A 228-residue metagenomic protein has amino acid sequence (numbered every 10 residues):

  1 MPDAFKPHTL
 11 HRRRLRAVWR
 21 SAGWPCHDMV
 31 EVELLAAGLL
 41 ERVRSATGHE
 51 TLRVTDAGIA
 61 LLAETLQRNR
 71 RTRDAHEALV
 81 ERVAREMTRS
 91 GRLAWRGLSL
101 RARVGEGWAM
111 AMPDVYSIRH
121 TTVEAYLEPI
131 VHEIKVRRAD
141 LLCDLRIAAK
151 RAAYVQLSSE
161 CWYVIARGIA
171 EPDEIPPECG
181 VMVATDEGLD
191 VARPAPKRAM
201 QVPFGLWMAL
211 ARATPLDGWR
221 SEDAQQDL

Functional and structural regions predicted by a protein language model:
M1-H11, A17-V30, A36-G38, R42-A46 (+4 more regions): Non-catalytic C-terminal interaction segments of nucleic acid-processing enzymes
V43-L66: Accessory beta->alpha helical hairpin/"wing" motif in late/C-terminal subdomains of nucleic-acid enzymes
G48, A102, V123, A139 (+2 more regions): Surface-exposed, flexible loop/turn segments at secondary-structure boundaries
L66-R70, L100-V104, K135-L141: Surface-exposed cleft-lining segments at the edges of enzyme active sites
R71, A84-I130: Active-site metal-binding core of divalent-cation-utilizing nuclease and nuclease-like domains
A75, L79, R146: Soluble or luminal CAZymes and related metallo-dependent hydrolases
I118-H120, I134, D186: Inter-blade boundary loops/turns of WD-repeat beta-propellers
V123-C179: Catalytic cores of nucleic-acid endonucleases
